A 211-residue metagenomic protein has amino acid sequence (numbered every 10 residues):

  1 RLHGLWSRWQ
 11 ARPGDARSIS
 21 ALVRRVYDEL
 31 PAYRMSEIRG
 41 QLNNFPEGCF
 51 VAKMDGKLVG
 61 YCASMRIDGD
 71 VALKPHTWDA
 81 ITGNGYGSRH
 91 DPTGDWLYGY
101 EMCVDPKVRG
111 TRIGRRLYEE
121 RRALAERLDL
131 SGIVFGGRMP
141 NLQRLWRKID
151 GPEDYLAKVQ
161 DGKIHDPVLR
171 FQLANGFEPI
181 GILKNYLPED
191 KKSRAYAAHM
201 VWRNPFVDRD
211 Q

Functional and structural regions predicted by a protein language model:
G4-W6, K57-Y61, L97: Glycine-rich phosphate/pyrophosphate-binding loop shared by adenosine-nucleotide-utilizing enzymes
L5-I19: A short beta-loop-alpha structural element at the N-terminal edge of CoA-dependent acyl/N-acetyltransferase catalytic
A11, M102-V104: Hydrophobic adenine-recognition pocket in adenosine-nucleotide-binding enzymes
D28, A32, P46, V134 (+5 more regions): Anionic, Ser/Thr-rich low-complexity intrinsically disordered regions
D28-S88: Active-site rim helix/loop that mediates acceptor-substrate recognition in acyltransferases
C62-E101, E119, M139-P167, L173 (+1 more regions): Conserved acyl-donor/pantetheine-binding loop and adjacent beta-alpha core of acyl/acetyltransferases and related
V104, G110-E126, G132-F135: Conserved acetyl-CoA-binding loop-helix of GNAT-fold acetyltransferases
